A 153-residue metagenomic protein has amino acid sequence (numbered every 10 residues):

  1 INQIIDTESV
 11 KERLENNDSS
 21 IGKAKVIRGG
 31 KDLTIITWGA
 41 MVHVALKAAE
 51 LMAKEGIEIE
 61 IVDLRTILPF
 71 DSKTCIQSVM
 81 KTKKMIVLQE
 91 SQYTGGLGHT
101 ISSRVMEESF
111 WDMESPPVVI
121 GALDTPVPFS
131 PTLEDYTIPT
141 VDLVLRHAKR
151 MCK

Functional and structural regions predicted by a protein language model:
I1-K153: Thiamine diphosphate
